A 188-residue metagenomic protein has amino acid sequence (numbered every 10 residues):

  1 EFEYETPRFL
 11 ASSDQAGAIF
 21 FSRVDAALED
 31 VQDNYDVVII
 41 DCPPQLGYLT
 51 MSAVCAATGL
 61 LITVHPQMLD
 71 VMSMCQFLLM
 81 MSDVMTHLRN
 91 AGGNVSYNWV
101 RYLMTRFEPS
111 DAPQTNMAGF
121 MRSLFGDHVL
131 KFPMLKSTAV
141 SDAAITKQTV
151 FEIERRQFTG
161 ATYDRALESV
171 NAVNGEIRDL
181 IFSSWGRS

Functional and structural regions predicted by a protein language model:
E1-I40, Q45-L46: Cytosolic-facing regulatory segments adjacent to core modules
V24-D25, C75-L88, A118-G119: Short, well-ordered amphipathic alpha-helices
Q32, V37, V54, L61 (+1 more regions): Hydrophobic "anchor" residues on beta-strands that sit immediately upstream of conserved functional sites
I39-I40, M68-F77: Sensor-1/coupling segment of RecA-like P-loop NTPase cores
C42, L46-A53, S73: Helical "lid/switch" subdomain of P-loop NTPase nucleotide-binding domains
C42, V64, F107: Glycine-rich, N-terminal phosphate-binding loop of Rossmann-like dinucleotide-binding domains
T50-M68: Inter-motif core of Ras-like GTPase G domains
A91-S188: C-terminal lobe/tail of nucleotide-utilizing enzymes
